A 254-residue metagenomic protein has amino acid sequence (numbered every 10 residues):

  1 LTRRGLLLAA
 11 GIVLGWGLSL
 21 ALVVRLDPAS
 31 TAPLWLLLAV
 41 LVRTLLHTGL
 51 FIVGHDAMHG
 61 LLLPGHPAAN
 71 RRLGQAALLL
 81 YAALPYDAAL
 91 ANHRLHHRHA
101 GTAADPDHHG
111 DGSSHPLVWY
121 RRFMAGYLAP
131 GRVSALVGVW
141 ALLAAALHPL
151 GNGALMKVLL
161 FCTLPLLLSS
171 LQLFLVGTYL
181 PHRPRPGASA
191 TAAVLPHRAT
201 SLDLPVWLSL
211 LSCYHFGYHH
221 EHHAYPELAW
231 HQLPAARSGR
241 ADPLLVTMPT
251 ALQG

Functional and structural regions predicted by a protein language model:
G5-L22: The first (N-terminal) embedded transmembrane alpha-helix
S19, L50-V53, Q172, V176: Hydrophobic/aromatic residues in alpha-helical transmembrane segments
S19-W35: Short, hydrophobic transmembrane alpha-helix segments
L26-S30, A57-G65, Y179-G187: Membrane-interface elements of multi-pass transporters and channels
S30-F51, A76-L84, L168, D203-Y214: Membrane-embedded alpha-helical segments that form the functional core of polytopic membrane enzymes, especially those
L37-T44, A100-L210: Hydrophobic transmembrane alpha-helical segments that form the core helix bundle of multi-pass membrane enzymes
F51-L63, H96-H97: Active-site recognition of the HExxH zinc-binding catalytic motif
H66-R122, R183-G254: Membrane-proximal soluble regions of multi-pass membrane proteins
